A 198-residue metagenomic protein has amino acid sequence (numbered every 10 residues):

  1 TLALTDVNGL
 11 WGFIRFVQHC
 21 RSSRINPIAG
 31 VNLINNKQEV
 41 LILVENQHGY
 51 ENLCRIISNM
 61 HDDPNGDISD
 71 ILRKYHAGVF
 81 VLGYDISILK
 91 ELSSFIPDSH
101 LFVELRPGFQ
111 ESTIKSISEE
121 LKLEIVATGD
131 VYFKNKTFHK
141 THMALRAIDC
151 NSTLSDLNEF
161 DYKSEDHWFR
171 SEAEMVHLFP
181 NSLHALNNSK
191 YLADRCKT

Functional and structural regions predicted by a protein language model:
T1-T198: Phosphodiester-processing cores and adjacent nucleic acid-binding clamps
